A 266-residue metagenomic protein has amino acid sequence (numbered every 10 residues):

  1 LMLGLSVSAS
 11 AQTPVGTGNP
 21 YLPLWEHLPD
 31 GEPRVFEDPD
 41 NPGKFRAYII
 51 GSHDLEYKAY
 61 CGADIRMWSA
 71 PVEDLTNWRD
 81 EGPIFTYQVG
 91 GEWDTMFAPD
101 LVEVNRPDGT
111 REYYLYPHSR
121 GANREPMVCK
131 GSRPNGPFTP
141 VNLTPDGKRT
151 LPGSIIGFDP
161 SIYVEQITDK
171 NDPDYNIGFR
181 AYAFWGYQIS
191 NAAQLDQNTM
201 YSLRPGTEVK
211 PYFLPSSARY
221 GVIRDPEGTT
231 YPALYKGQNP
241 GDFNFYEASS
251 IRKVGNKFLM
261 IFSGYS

Functional and structural regions predicted by a protein language model:
L1-S6: Bacterial N-terminal signal peptides
A11-S266: Carbohydrate-active catalytic/glycan-binding domains of CAZyme proteins, especially the secreted or lumenal ectodomains
